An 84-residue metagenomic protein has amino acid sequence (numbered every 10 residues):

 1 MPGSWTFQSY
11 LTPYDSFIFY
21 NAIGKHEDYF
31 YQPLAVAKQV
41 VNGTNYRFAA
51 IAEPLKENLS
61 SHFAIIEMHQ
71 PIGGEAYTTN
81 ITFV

Functional and structural regions predicted by a protein language model:
M1-V84: N- and C-terminal low-complexity/disordered segments
